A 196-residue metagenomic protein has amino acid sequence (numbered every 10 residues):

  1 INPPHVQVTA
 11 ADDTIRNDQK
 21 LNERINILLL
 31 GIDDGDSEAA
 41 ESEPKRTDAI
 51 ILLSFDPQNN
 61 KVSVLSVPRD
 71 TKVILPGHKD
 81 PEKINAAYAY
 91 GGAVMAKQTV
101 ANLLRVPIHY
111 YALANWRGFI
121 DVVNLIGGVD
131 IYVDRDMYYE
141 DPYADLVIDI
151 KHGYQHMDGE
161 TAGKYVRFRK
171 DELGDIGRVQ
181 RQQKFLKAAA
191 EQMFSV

Functional and structural regions predicted by a protein language model:
I1-V196: Non-catalytic, solvent-exposed segments at the cell envelope interface
